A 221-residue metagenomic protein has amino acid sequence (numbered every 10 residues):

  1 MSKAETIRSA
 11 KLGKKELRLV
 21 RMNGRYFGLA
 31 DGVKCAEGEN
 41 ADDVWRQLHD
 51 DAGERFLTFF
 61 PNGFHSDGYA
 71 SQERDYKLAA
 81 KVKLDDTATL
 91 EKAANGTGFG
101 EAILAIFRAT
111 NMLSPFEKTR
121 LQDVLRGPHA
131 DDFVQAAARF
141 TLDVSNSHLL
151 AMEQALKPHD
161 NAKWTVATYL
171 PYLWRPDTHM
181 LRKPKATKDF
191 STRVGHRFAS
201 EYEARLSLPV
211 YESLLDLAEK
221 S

Functional and structural regions predicted by a protein language model:
S2-D160, P176-S221: An N-terminal alpha-helical hairpin/helix-loop-helix interaction module that forms a charged, gly/pro-flexible surface
V166-A167, S221: Intrinsically disordered, low-complexity boundary segments flanking structured domains
A167-W174: Short, hydrophobic/amphipathic alpha-helical patches that form generic packing surfaces within helical domains
